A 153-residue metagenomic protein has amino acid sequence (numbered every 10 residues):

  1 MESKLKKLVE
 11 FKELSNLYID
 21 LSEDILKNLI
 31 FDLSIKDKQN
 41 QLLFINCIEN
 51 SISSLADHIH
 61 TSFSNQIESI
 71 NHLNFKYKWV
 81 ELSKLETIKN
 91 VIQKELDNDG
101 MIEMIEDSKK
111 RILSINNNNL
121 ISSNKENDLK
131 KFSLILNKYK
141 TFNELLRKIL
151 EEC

Functional and structural regions predicted by a protein language model:
M1-L8, H58, T87-N98: Short charge-dense sequence patches
M1-Q39: Charged alpha-helical initiation segments
L14, L43, K131-L134: Alpha-helical initiation/capping and key positions within long helical/coiled-coil segments
L17-I25, C47, S54, K138 (+1 more regions): Amphipathic, well-ordered alpha-helical segments in soluble domains
F31-S34, H58-F75: Short acidic alpha-helical/loop segments enriched in Asp/Glu that coordinate divalent cations
N40-T61: Short, hydrophobic, well-ordered secondary-structure elements
I67, L73-C153: Acidic, Ser/Thr/Gly/Pro-rich intrinsically disordered interaction regions
